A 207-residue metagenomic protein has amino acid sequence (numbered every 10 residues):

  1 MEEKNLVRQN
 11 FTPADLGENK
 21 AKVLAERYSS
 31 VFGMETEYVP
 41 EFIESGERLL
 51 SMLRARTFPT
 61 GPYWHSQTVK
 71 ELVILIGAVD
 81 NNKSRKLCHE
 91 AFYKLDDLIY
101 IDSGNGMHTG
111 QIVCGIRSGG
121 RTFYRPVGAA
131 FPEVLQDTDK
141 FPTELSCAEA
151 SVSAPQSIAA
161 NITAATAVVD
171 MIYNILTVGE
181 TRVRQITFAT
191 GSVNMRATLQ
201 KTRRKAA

Functional and structural regions predicted by a protein language model:
M1-E35: Glycine-rich phosphate-binding loop and adjoining beta1-alpha1-beta2 segment of Rossmann-like nucleotide-binding folds
V7, L49-S51, L87-C88, V113: Short, well-ordered secondary-structure micro-motifs
N10-D15, A55-T57, R117-G120: Short, hinge-like loop/turn segments at secondary-structure boundaries
Y28, P40-S45: Conserved acidic residues
E35-E37, I99: Conserved beta-strand segments of alpha/beta enzyme cores
S45-R48, T109-G110: Generic structural signal for helix capping and beta-alpha/helix-loop junctions
E47-V69: Short amphipathic alpha-helix with an adjacent loop that forms part of the alpha/beta core around
S66-I74, A78-A207: Glycine-rich phosphate/adenylate-binding loop
